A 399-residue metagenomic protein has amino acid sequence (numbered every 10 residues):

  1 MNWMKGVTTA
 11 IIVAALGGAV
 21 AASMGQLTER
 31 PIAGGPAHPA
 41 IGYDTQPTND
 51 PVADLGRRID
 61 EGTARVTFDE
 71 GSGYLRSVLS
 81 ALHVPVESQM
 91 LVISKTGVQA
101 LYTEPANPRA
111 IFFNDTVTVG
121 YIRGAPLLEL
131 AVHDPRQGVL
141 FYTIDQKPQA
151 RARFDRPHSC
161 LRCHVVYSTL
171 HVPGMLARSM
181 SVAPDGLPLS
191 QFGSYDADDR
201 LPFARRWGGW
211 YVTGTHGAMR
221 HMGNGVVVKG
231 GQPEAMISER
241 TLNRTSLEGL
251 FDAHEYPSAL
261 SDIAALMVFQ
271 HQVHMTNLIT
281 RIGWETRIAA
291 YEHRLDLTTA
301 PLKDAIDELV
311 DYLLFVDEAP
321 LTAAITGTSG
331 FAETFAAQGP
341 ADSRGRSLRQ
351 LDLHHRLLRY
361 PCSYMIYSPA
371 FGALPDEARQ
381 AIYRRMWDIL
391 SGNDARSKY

Functional and structural regions predicted by a protein language model:
M1-I11: Bacterial N-terminal signal peptides that target proteins for export
T9-A19: Bacterial N-terminal signal peptides
M24-A100, A106-G120, E129, P202-A204 (+3 more regions): Conserved small-residue
G25, G120-L314, L357-Y399: Sequence context surrounding c-type heme c attachment/ligation sites in exported
L55, I59, L75-V78, A177 (+6 more regions): Generic structural signal of hydrophobic/aromatic residues within well-ordered alpha-helices of folded domains
V86-S94, A319-T326, D394-Y399: Surface-exposed patches in mature extracellular/periplasmic domains of secreted proteins
L314-A381: Substrate-recognition/cap regions that form aromatic- and gly/pro-loop-enriched pockets for small-molecule ligands
